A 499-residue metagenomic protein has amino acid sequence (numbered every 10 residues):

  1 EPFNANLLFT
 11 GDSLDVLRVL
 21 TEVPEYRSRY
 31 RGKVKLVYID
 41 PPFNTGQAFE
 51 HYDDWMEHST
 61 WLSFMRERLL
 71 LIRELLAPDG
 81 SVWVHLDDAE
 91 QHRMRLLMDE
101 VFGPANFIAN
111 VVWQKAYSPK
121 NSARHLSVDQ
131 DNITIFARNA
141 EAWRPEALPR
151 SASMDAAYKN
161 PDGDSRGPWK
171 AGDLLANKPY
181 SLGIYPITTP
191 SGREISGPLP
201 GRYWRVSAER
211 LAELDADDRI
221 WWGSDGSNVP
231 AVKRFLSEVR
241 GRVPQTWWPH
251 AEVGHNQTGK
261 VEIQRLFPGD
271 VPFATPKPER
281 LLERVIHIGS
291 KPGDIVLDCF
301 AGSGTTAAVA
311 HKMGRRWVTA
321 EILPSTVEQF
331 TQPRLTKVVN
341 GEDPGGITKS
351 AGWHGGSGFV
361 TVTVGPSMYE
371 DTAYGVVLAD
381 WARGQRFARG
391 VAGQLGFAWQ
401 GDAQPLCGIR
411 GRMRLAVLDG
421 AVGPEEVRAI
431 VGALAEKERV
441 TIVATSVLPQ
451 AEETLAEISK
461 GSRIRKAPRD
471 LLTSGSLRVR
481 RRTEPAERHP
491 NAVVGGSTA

Functional and structural regions predicted by a protein language model:
E1, A5, E22-R31, K35 (+4 more regions): Accessory, often C-terminal, charged low-complexity segments
L7-E25: Conserved helicase/translocase P-loop NTPase motor core
G32-A48, M98, V296-A310: Conserved proline-anchored active-site loop of SAM-dependent methyltransferases that bridges a beta-strand
K35, P42-F64, R68, A77-D79 (+1 more regions): Mobile active-site "lid"/loop adjacent to the S-adenosyl-L-methionine
F43-E50, N256-K260, E370-D371: Short acidic/His/Gly/Ser-rich catalytic and metal-binding motifs that mark active-site loops of diverse hydrolases
L76-V82, P292: Short glycine-dipeptide loop
V82-D87, F300, V318-E321: Conserved RecA-like ASCE P-loop NTPase motor core of nucleic-acid helicases/translocases
P268-R280: Conserved SAM-binding loop and adjacent beta-strand
